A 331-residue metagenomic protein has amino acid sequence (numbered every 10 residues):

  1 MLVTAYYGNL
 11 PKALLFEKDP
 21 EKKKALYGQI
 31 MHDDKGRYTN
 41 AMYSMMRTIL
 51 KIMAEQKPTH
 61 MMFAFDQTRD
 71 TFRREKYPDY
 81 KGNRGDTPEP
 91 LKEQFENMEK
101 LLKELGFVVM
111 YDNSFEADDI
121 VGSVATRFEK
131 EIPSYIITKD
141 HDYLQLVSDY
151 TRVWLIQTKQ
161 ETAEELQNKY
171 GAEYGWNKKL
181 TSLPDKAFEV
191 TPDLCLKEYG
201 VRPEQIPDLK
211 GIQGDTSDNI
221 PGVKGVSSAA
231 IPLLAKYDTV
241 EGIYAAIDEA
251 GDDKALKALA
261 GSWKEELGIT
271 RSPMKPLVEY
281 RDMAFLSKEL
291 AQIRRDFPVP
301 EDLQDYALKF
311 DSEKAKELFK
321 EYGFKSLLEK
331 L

Functional and structural regions predicted by a protein language model:
M1-M62, D66, F72-R73: Non-catalytic, usually N-terminal nucleic-acid engagement modules in DNA/RNA processing proteins
V3-A5, D70-R74, L144-L146, T162-E164: Switch/connector loops and helix/strand junctions flanking conserved nucleotide-binding motifs in nucleotide-processing
G8-K12, Y77-D79, D149-V153: Short, glycine/charged-enriched secondary-structure capping and boundary segments
A13-E21, T68-F95: A charged helix-plus-loop insertion that forms the helical arch/lid used to bind and gate nucleic-acid substrates
Y27-H32, G82-E301: Extended two-metal-dependent nuclease catalytic cores across DNA- and RNA-processing enzymes
A41, M45-T48, T68-R69, R73-K76 (+3 more regions): Generic hydrophobic, aliphatic-rich segments that mediate packing or membrane embedding
T59-D66, V108-M110, P133-I137, F319: Short glycine-rich phosphate-binding loop at a beta-alpha junction
E279-A284, E289-L331: Low-complexity, acidic/Ser/Thr- and charged residue-rich accessory regions of DNA metabolism proteins
